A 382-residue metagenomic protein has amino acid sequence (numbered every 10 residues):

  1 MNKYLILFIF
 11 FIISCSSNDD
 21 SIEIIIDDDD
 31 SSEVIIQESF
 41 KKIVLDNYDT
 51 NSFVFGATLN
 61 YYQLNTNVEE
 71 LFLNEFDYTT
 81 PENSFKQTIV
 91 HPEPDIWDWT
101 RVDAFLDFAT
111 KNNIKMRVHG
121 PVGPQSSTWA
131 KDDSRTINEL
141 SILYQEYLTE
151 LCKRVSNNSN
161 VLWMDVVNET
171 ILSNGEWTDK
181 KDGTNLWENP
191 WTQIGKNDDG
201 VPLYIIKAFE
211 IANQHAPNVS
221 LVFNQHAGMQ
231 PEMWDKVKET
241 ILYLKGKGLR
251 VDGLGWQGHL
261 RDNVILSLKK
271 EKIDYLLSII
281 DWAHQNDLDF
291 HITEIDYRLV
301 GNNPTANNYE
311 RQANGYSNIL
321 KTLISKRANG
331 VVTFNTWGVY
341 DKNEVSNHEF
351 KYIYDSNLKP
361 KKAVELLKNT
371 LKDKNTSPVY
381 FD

Functional and structural regions predicted by a protein language model:
Y4-I13: Sec-dependent N-terminal signal peptides
I13-I43: Bacterial Sec-dependent N-terminal signal peptides
V34-E82, F108, N112: N-terminal structural segment of carbohydrate-active enzymes
I35-I36, W97, R101, E139-Y147 (+6 more regions): Soluble or luminal CAZymes and related metallo-dependent hydrolases
E38-S39, I43, H91, R154 (+5 more regions): Aromatic-rich peripheral "rim/lid" segments of glycoside hydrolase catalytic domains that contact and position glycan
L59-E75, I142-C152, E232-L244, G315-T322: Short, acidic/polar
N74-P92, T100-G228, L288, Y297-N302 (+1 more regions): Substrate-binding cleft and catalytic face of glycoside hydrolase catalytic domains, especially the flexible beta-alpha
D98-T100, A104-F108, P190-N224, P231-N303 (+1 more regions): Glycoside hydrolase catalytic-domain groove-lining segments
